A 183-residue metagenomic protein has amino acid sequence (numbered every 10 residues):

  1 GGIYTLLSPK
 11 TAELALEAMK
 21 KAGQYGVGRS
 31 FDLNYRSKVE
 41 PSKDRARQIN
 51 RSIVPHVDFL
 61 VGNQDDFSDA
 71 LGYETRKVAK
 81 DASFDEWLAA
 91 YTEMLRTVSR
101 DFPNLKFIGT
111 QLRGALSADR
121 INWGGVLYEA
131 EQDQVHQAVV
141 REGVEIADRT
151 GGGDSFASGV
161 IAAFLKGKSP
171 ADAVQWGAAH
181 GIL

Functional and structural regions predicted by a protein language model:
G1-H136, V140: Ribokinase/PfkB-type carbohydrate-kinase core domain
V139-L183: Conserved post-catalytic alpha-helical subdomain immediately downstream of the catalytic base and nucleotide-binding
